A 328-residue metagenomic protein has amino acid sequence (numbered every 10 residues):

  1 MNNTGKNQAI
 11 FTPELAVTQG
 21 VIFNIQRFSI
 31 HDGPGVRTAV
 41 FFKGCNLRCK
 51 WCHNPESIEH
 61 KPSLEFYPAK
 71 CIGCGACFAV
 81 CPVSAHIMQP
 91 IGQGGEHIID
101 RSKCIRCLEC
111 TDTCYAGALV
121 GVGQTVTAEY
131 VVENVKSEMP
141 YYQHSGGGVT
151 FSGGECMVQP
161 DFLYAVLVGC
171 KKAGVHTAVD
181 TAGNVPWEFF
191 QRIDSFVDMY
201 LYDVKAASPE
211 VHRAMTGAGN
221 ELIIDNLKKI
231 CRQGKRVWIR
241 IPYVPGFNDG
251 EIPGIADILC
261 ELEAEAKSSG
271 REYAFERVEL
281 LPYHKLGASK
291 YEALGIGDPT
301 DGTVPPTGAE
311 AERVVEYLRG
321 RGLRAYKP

Functional and structural regions predicted by a protein language model:
M1-F78, V83, C104, K327: Flexible, acidic/Gly-rich N-terminal and inter-domain linker regions that tether and position cofactor-handling modules
M1-P34, Y243-P328: Auxiliary Fe-S-binding modules of radical SAM enzymes
C49, C71, C77, C81 (+5 more regions): Hydrophobic packing within well-folded, soluble alpha/beta domains
K50-S57, A76-I99, E109-Q124: Iron-sulfur cluster-binding cysteine motifs and their immediate structural context in ferredoxin-like electron-transfer
E65-K70, P90, G95-S102, G123-K136: Short cysteine/histidine-rich metal-coordination sites, predominantly Zn2+-binding motifs
F66, R213-G219, G295-T303: Short glycine-enriched, charge-decorated loop/helix-capping segments at active-site entrances that position
E129-E292: Conserved AdoMet/S-adenosylmethionine-binding subsite of the radical SAM
